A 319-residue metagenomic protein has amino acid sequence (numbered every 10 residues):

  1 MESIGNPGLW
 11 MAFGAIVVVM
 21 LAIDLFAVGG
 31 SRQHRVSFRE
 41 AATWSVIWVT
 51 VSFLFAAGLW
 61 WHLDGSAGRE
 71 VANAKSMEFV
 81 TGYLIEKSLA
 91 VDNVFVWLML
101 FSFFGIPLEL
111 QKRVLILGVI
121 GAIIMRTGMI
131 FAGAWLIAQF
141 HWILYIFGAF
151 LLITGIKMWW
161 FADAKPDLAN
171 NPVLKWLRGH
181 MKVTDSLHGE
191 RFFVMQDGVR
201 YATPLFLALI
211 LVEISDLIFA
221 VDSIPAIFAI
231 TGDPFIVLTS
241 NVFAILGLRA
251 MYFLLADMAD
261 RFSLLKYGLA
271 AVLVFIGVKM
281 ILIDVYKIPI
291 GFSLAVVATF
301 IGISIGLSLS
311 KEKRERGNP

Functional and structural regions predicted by a protein language model:
M1-P319: Multi-pass alpha-helical transmembrane bundle typical of ion/small-solute transporters and intramembrane aspartyl
